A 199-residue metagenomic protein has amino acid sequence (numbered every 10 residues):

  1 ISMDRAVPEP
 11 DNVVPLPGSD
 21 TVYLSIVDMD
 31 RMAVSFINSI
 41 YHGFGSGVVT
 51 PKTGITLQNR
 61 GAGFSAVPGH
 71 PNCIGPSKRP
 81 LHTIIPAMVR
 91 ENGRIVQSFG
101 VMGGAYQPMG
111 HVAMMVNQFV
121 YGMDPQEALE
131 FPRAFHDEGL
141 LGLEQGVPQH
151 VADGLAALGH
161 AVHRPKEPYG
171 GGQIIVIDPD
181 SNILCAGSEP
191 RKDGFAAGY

Functional and structural regions predicted by a protein language model:
I1-D4, G18-S19, G146-Y199: Cofactor-centric catalytic regions
I1-S39, K52-T53, R60, K166: Internal maturation/activation junctions in enzymes
D4-D11, S65-I74, A157-L158: Short Pro/Gly-enriched beta-strand edge/turn motifs at strand-loop
S19, T50-K52, L81-I84, G110 (+2 more regions): Short, solvent-exposed loop/turn segments at the edges of secondary structure
V27, M32-Q97, Y121, P125: Active-site rim segments in enzyme catalytic domains, especially the processed small/beta chain of N-terminal
D30, K78, H111, V120-E167: Extended C-terminal subregions enriched in glycine
